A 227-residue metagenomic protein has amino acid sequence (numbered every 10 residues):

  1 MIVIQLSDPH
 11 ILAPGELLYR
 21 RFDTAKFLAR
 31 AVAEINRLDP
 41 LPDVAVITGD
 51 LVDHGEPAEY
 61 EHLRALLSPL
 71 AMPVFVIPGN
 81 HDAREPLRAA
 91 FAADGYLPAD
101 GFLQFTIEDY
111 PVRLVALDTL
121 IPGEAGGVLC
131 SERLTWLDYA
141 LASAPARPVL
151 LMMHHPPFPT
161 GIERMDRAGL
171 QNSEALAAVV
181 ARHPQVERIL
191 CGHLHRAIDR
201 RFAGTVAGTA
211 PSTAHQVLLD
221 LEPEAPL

Functional and structural regions predicted by a protein language model:
M1-H62, S143, T160: N-terminal active-site segment of His-dependent metallophosphoesterases
D8, G49-D50, G79, L117 (+2 more regions): Active-site glycine-centered loops adjacent to acidic/histidine catalytic or metal-binding residues that shape
L12-L18, E85, G123-G126, P159-E163 (+1 more regions): A short acidic, helix-capping loop that chelates divalent metal ions and anchors anionic groups
L17-D23, G123, I162-G169, P223-A225: Short glycine-enriched, charge-decorated loop/helix-capping segments at active-site entrances that position
A31-V44, G127-V206: His/acidic metal-ligating clusters that form di-metal
L51-D53, N80-R84, I121, P157 (+1 more regions): Solvent-exposed loop/turn segments at secondary-structure junctions within structured extracellular/periplasmic domains
P57-A142, P148, N172-Q185, A203 (+3 more regions): Extended active-site neighborhood of metal-dependent phosphoesterases/phosphodiesterases
